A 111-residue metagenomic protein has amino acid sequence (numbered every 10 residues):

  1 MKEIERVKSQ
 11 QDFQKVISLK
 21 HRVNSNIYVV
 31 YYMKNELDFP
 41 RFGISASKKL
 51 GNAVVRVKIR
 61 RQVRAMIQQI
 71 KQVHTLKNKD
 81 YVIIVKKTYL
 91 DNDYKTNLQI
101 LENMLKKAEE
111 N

Functional and structural regions predicted by a protein language model:
M1-N111: Positively charged, solvent-exposed patches that mediate nucleic-acid binding
